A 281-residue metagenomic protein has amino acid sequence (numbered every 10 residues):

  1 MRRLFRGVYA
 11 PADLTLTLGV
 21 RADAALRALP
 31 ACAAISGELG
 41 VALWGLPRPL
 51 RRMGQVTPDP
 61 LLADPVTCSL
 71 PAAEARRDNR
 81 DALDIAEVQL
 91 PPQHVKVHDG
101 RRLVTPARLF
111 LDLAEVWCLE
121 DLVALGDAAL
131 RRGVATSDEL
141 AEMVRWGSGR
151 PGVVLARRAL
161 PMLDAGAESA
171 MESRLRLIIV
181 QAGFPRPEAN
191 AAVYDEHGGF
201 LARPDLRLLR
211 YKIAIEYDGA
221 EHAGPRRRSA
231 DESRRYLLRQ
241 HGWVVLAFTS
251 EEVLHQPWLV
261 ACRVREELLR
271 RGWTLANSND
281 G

Functional and structural regions predicted by a protein language model:
M1, L130-G281: Surface segments flanking catalytic/ligand-binding clefts of nucleic-acid enzymes
M1-P151, E188, L269, A276-G281: Short gly/ser-rich loop at a beta-strand->alpha-helix junction or flexible surface loop bordering the NTP-binding
